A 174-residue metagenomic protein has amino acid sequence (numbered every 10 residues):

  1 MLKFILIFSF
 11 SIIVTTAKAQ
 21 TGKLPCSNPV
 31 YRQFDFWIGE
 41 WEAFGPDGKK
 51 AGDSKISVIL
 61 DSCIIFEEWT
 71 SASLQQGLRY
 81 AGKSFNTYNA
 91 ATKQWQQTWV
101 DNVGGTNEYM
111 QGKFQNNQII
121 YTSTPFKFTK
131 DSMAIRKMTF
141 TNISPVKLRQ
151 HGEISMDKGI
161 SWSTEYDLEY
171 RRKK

Functional and structural regions predicted by a protein language model:
M1-K23: Bacterial Sec-dependent N-terminal signal peptides
A19-K174: Hydrophobic small-molecule pocket/channel-lining residues, especially in calycin-type beta-barrels
